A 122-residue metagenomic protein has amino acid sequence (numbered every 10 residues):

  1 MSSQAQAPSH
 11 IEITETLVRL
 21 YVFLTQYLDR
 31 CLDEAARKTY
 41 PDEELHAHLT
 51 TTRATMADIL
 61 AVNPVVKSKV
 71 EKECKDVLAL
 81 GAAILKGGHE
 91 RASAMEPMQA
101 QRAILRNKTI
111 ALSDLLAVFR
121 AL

Functional and structural regions predicted by a protein language model:
S3-L122: Long, low-complexity or tandemly repetitive, helically biased scaffold regions used for multimeric assembly/adhesion
